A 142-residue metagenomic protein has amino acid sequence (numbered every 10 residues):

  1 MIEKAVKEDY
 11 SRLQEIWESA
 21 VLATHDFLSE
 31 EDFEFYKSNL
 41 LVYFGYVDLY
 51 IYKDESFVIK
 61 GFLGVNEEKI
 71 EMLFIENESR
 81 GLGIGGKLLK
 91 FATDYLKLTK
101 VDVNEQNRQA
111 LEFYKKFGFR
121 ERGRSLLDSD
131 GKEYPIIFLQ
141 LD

Functional and structural regions predicted by a protein language model:
M1-E15: A short beta-loop-alpha structural element at the N-terminal edge of CoA-dependent acyl/N-acetyltransferase catalytic
E15-L41: Conserved GNAT-fold acetyl-CoA-binding loop/helix
L40-I51, K69, K132: A short helix-loop-beta-strand connector motif used in the catalytic cores of GNAT acetyltransferases and, in some
D48-G61: Conserved beta-hairpin
K69-R80, N104: A short, internal acetyl-CoA/4′-phosphopantetheine-binding micro-motif in the GNAT/acyltransferase core
G81-D94, E112, K116: Conserved acetyl-CoA-binding loop-helix of GNAT-fold acetyltransferases
D94-Q106: Conserved GNAT acetyl-CoA-binding A-motif
D102-N104, R120-I137: Conserved catalytic-core motifs of GNAT/GCN5-like acyltransferases
